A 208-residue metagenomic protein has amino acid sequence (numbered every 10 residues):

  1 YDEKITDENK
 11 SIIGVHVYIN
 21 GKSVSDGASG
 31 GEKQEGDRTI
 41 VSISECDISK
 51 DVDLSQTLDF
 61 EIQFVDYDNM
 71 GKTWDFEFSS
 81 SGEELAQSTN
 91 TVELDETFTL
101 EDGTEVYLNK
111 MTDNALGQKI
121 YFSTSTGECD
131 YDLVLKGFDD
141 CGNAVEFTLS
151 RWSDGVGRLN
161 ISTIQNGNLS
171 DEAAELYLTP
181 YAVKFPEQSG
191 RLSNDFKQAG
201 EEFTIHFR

Functional and structural regions predicted by a protein language model:
Y1-R208: Alpha-helical, hydrophobic structural elements that either
